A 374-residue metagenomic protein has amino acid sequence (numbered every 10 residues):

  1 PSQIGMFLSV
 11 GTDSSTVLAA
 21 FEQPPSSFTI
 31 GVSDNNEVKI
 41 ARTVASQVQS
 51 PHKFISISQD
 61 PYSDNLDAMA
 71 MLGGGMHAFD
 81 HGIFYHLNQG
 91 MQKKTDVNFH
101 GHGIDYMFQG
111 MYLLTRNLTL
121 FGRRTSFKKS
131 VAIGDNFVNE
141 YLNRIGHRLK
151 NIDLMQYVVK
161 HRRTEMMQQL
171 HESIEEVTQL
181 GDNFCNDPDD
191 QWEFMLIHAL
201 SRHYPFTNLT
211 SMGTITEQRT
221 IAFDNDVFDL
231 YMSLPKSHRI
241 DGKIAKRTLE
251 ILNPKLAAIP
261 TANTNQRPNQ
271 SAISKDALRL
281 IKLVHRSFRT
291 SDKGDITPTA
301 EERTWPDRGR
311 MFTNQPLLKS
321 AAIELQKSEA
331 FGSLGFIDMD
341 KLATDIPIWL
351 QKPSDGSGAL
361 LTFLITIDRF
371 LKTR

Functional and structural regions predicted by a protein language model:
P1-F28: A phosphate-binding catalytic loop at a beta-strand-loop-alpha-helix junction that coordinates phosphoryl groups
Q3-G5, P24-S26, P51-K53, K94-F99 (+2 more regions): Beta-sheet entry/capping signal
L8, F28-T29, F99-G101, T362: Short beta-strand segments
T12-S14, S33-N35, Q59-P61, G103-L114 (+4 more regions): Short, solvent-exposed loop/turn segments at secondary-structure junctions
V38, R42-G73, V97-H102: A conserved beta-strand->alpha-helix junction
G73-D80: Short, flexible loop segments at the rims of nucleotide/cofactor-binding pockets, characterized by
H86-H161, T210-N225: Active-site adenylate/phosphate-handling loop in enzymes that bind or generate adenylated species
I152-R374: Adenosyl-5′-phosphate
